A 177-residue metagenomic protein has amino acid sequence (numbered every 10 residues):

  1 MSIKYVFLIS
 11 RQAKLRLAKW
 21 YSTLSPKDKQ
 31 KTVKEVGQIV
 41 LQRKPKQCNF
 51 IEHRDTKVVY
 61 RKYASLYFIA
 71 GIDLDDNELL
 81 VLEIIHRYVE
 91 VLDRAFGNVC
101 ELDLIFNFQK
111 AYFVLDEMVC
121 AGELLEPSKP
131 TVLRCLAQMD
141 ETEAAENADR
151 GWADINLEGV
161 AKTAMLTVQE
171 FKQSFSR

Functional and structural regions predicted by a protein language model:
M1-R177: Intrinsically disordered, Ser/Thr-rich regulatory regions of eukaryotic membrane-trafficking proteins
